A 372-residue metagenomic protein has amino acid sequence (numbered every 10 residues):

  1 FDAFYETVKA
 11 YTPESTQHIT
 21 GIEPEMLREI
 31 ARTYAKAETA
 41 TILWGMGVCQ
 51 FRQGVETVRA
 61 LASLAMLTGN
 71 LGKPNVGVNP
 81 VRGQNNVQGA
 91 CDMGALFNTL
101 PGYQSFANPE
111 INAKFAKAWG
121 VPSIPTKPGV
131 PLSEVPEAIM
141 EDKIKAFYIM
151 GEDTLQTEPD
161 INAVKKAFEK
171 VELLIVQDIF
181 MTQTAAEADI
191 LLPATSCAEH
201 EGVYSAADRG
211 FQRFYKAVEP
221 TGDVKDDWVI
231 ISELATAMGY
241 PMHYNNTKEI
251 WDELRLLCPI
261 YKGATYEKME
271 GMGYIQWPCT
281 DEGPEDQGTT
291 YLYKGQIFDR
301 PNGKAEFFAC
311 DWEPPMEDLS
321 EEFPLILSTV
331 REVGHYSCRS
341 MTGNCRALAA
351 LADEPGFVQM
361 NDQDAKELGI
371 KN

Functional and structural regions predicted by a protein language model:
F1-N86, F106, E110-L292, L327 (+1 more regions): Cofactor-pocket helix-loop regions in the catalytic cores of large enzyme subunits
N86, G94-N98: Surface-exposed loop and adjacent secondary-structure segments within mature catalytic domains
T99, Y103: Acidic, glycine-rich segments within the central catalytic cores of soluble metabolic enzymes that bind/position
D286-E321: Interdomain regulatory linker/hinge segments that flank or connect interaction modules in polarity/junction/synaptic
P315-M316, H335-S337, L368: Short acidic/glycine-rich loop or secondary-structure boundary segments that cap or lie
F323-L325: Short structural boundary motif marking the start of a folded domain
S328-F357: Glycine-rich loop/turn
